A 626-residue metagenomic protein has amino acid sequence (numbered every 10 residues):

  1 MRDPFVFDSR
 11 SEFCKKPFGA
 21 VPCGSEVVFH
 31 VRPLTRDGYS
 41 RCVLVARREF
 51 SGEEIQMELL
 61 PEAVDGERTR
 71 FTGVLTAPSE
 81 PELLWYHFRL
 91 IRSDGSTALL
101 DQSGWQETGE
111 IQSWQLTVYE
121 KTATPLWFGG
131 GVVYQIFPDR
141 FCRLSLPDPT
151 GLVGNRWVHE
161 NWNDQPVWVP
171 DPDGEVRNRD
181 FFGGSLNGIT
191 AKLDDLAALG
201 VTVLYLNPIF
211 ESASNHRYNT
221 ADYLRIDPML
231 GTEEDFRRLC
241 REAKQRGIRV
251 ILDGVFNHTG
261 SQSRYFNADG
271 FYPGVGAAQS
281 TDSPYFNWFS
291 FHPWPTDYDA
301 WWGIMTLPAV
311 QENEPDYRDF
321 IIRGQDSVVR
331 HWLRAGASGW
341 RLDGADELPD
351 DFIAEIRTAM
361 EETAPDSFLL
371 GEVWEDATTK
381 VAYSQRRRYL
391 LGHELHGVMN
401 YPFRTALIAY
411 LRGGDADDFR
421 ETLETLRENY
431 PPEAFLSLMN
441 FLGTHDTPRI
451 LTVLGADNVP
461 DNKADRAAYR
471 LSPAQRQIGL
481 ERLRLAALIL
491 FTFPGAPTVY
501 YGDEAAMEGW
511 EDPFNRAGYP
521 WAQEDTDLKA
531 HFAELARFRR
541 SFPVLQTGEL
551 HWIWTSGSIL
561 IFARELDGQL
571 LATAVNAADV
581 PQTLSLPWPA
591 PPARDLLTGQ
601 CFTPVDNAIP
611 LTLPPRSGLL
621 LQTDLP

Functional and structural regions predicted by a protein language model:
M1-Y134: Glycan-association/targeting regions that enable binding to alpha-glucans and other polysaccharides
K16, V28, I553-P587: Carbohydrate-binding surface patches
V31, I136, L196, L206 (+10 more regions): Conserved, mostly hydrophobic/aromatic
T35, V605-P626: C-terminal beta-strand-rich structural cap/linker in extracellular carbohydrate-active enzymes
F137-T202, I209-A335, I356-E362, T379: Substrate-binding/active-site clefts of carbohydrate-active enzymes
D139, Y383-S384, L436-L471, A487-D525: Aromatic/acidic polysaccharide-binding cleft in carbohydrate-active enzymes
C240-R249, N257-H258, S263-G274, V328 (+4 more regions): Active-site-proximal helices and loops of the catalytic beta/alpha 8
W521-F542, S585-D606, P615-S617: C-terminal accessory region downstream of the catalytic core in glycan-modifying enzymes
